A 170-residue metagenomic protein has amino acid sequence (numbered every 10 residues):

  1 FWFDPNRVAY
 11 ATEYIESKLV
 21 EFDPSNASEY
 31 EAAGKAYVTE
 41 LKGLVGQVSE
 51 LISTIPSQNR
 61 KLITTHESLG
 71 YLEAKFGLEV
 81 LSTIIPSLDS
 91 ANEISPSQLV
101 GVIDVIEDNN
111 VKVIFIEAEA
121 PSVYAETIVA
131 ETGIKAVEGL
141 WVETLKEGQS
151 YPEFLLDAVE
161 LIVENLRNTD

Functional and structural regions predicted by a protein language model:
F1-D170: Extracytoplasmic metal-acquisition and chelation regions
